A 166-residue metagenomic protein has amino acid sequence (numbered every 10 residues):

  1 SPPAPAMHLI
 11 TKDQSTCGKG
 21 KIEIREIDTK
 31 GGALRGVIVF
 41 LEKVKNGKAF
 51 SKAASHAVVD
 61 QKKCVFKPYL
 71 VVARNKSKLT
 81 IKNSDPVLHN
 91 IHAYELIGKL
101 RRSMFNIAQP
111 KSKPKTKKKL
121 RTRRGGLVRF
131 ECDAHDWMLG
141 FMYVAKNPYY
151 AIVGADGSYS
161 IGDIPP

Functional and structural regions predicted by a protein language model:
P2-P166: Extracytoplasmic copper-binding redox domains, predominantly the cupredoxin/blue-copper superfamily
